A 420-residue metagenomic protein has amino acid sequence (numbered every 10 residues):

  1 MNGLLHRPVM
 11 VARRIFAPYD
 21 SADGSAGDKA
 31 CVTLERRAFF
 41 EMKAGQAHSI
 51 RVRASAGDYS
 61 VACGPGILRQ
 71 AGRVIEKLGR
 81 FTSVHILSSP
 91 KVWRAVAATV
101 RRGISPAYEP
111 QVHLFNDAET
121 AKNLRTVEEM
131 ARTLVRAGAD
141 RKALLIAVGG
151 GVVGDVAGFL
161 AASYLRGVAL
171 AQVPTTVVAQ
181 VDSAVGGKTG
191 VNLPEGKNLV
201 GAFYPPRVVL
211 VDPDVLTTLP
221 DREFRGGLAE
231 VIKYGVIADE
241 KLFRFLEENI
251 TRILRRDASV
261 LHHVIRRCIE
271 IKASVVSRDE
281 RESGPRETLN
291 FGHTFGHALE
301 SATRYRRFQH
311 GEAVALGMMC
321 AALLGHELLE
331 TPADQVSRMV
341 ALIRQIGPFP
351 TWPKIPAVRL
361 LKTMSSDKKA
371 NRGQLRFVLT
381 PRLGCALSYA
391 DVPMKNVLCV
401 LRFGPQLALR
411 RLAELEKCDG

Functional and structural regions predicted by a protein language model:
G3-L5, A17, S21, A26-V32 (+1 more regions): Short, low-complexity intrinsically disordered segments enriched in A/P/G/S/L with frequent Arg, especially at protein
F39-L144: ATP/NTP phosphate-donor binding region
Q46-H48, A229-I232, E330-G420: C-terminal charged capping/lid subdomain of soluble metabolic enzymes
A131-I146, A157-Q172: Non-catalytic interfacial helical region
V152-F159, Q180, A298: Short glycine/serine/threonine-rich phosphate/pyrophosphate-binding segments that cradle anionic phosphate groups
F159-R252: A glycine/threonine-rich phosphate-anchoring loop and its flanking beta-alpha core in nucleotide/phosphate-binding
R244-V358: Active-site segments that bind and position negatively charged phosphate/pyrophosphate groups
